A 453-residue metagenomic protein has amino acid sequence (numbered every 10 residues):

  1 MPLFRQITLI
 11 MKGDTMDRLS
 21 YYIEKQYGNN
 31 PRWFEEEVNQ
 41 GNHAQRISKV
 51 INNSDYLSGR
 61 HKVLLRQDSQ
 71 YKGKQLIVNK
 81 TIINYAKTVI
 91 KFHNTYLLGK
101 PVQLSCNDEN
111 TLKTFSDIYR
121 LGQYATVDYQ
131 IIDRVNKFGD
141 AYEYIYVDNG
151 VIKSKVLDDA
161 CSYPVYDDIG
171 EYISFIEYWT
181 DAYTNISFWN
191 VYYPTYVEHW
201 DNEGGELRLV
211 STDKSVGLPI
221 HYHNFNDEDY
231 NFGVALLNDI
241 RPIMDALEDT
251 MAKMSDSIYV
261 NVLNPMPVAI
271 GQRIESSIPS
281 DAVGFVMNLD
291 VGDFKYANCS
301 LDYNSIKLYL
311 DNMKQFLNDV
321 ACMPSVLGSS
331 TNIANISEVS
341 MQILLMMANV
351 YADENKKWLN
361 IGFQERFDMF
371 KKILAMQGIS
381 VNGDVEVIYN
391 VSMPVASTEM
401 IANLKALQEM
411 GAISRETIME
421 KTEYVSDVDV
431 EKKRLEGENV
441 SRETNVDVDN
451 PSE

Functional and structural regions predicted by a protein language model:
M1-I10, D245-E248, A252-S255, V262 (+1 more regions): Glycine- and charge-rich intrinsically disordered segments
M1-I152, S452: Extended, helix-rich architectural segments
Y22, E35, G73-K74, I131 (+3 more regions): Conserved aromatic-histidine-acidic binding/catalytic patches
N107, T111, Y119-Q123, V127 (+8 more regions): Short amphipathic alpha-helical segments
L112-F115, D293-K295, L345: A short, surface-exposed helix-loop junction/capping segment
I132-D229: Extended, regular secondary-structure scaffolds
R208-Q342: Extended, charged amphipathic alpha-helical segments
Q272, D281, F285-L289, S305 (+2 more regions): C-terminal helix-loop subdomains that flank or include functional centers
